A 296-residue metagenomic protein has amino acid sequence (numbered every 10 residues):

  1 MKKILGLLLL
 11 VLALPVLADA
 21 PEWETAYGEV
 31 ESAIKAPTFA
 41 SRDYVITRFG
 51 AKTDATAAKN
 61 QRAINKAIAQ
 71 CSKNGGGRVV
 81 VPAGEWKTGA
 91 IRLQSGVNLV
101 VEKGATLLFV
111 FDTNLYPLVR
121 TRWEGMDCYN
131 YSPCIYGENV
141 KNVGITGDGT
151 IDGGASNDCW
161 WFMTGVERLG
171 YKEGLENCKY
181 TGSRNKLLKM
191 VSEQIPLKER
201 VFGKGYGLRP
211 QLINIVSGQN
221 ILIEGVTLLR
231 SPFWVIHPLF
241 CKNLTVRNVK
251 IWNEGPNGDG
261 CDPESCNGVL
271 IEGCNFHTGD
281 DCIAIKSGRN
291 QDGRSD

Functional and structural regions predicted by a protein language model:
K2-G6, V11, V16-E224, F233 (+2 more regions): Extracellular "leader-to-stem" segments immediately downstream of a signal peptide or signal-anchor in secreted/lumenal
T53-A58, W234-V235, D259, D292-S295: A generic structural signal for short coil/turn motifs at secondary-structure boundaries
A83, G104, N257-G260, G273: Blade-edge beta-strand/turn elements of extracellular beta-propeller and related beta-sheet repeat scaffolds
K103-G104, K141-G149, Q219-L229, K242-N253 (+1 more regions): Right-handed parallel beta-helix
C134, L212, V235, G258-G260 (+1 more regions): Structural detector of coil-to-beta-strand junctions
